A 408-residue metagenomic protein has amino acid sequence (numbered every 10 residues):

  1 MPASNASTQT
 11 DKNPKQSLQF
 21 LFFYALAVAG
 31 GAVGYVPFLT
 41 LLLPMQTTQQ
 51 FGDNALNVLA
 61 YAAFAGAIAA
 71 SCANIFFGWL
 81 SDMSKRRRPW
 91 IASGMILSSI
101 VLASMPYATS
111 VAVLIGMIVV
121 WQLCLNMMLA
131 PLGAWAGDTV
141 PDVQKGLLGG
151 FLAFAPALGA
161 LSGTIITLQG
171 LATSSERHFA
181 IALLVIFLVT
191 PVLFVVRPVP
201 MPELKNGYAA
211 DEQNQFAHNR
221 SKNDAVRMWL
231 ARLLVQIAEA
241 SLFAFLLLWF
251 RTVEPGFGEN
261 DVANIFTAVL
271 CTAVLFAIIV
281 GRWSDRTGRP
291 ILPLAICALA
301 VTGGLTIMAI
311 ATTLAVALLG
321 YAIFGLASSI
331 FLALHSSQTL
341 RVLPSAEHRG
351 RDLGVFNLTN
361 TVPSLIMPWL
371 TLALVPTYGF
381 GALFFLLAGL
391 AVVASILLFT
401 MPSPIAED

Functional and structural regions predicted by a protein language model:
P2-L18, V199-A231: Juxtamembrane intracellular "pre-TM" segments in multi-pass secondary transporters
T10-A67, D224-A231, V235-P255, E259: Helix-loop boundary and gating motifs at the non-cytosolic
L43, M127-V140, I330-P344: Intracellular juxtamembrane helix-capping segments at the cytosolic ends of symmetry-related transmembrane helices
A60-W79, T267-I279: Central cavity-lining transmembrane alpha-helices of secondary-active solute carriers, predominantly the Major
A70, G146-L168, N357-M367: Glycine-rich segments within core transmembrane alpha-helices of 12-TM secondary carriers
A73-K85, A277-R289, V375: Helix-to-loop junctions at the C-terminal end of transmembrane segments in multipass secondary transporters
R87-R88, Q169-L184, L370-A391: A membrane-interface helix-boundary motif in multi-pass transporters
P89-A103, L292-I307: Structural signature of the two symmetry-related core transmembrane helices
